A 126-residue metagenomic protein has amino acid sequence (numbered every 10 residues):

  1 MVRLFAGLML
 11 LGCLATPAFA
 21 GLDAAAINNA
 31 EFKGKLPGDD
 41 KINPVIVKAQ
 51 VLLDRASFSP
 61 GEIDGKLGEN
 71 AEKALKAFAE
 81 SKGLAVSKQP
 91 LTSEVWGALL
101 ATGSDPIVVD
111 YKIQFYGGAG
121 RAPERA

Functional and structural regions predicted by a protein language model:
V2-A126: Cell-envelope/ECM-targeting effectors and their regulatory/trafficking segments
